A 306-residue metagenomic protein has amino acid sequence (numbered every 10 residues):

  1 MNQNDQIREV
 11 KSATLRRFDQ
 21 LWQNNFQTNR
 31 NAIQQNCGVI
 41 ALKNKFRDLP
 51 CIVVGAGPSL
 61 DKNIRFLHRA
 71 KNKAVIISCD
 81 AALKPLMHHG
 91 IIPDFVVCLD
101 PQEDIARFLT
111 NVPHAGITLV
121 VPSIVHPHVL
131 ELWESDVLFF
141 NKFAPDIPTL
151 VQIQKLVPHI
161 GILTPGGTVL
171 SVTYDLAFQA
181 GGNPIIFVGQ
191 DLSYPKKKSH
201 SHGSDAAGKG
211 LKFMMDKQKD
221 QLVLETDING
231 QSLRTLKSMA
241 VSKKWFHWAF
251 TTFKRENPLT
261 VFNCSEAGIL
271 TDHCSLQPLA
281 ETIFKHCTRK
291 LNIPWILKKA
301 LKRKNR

Functional and structural regions predicted by a protein language model:
M1-C79, L83-R306: Metal-ion/cofactor- or nucleotide/acyl-coenzyme-handling active-site neighborhoods
